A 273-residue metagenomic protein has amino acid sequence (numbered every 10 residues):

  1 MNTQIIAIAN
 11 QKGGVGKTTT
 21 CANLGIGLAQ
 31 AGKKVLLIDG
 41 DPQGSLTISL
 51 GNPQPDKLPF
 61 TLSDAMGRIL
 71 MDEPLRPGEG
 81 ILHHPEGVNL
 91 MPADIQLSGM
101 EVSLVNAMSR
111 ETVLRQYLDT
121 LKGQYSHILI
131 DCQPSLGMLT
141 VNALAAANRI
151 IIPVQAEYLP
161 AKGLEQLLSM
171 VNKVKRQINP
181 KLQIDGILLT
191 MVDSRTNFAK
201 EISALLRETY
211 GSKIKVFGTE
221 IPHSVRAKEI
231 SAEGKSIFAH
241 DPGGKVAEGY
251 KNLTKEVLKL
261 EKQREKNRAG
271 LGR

Functional and structural regions predicted by a protein language model:
M1-R273: P-loop NTP-binding core
